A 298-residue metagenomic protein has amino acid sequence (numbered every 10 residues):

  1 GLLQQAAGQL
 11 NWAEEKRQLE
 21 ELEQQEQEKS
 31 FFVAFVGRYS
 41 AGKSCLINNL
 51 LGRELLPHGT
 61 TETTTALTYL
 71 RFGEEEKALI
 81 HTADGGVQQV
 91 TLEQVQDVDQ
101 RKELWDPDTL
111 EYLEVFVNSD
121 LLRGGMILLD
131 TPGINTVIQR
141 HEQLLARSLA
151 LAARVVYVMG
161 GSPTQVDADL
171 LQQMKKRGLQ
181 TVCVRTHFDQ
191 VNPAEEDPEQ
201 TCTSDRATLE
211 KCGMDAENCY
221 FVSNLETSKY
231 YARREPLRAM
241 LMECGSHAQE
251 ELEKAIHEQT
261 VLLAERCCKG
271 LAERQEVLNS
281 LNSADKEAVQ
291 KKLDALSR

Functional and structural regions predicted by a protein language model:
G1-A34, L225, Y230-R298: Extended helical scaffolds that flank P-loop GTPase cores
L19, Q24-H257: Globular "head" domains of long coiled-coil molecular machines
